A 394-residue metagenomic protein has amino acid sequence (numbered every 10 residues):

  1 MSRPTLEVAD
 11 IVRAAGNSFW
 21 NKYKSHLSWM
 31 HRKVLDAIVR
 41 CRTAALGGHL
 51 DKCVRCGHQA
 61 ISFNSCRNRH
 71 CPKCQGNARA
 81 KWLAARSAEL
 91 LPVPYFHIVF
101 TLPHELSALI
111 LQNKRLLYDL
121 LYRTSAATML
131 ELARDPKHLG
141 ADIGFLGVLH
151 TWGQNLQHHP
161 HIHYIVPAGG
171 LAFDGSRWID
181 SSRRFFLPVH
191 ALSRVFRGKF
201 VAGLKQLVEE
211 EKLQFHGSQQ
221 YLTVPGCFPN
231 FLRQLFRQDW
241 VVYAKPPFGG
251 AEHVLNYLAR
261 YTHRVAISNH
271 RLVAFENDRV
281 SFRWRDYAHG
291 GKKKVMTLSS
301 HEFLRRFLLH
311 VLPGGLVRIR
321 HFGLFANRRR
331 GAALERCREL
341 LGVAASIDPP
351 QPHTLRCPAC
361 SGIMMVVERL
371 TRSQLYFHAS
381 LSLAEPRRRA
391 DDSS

Functional and structural regions predicted by a protein language model:
M1-S394: Beta->alpha loop/short-helix hinge microenvironment recognizer with preference for catalytic Tyr/His contexts
